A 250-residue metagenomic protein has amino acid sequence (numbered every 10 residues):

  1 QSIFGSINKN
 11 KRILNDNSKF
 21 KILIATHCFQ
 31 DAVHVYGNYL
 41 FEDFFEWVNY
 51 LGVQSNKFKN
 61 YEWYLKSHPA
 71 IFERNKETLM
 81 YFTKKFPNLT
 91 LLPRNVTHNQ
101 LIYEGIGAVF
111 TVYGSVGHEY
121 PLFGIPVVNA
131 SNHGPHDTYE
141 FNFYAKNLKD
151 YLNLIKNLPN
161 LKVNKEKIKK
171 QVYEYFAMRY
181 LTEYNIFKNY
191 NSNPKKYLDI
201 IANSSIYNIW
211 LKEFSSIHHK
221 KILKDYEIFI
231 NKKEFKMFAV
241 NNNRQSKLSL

Functional and structural regions predicted by a protein language model:
Q1-R12, D16-S18, L148-L250: C-terminal amphipathic helix plus adjacent low-complexity, charged tail appended to glycosyltransferase catalytic
Q1-Y81: Conserved catalytic-core segment of nucleotide-activated headgroup transferases in glycan assembly
Q30-D31, N129-D137, L148-N153: Short acidic (Asp/Glu) and glycine-rich catalytic loops that position anionic groups and cofactors
G37-F41, T78-F82, G124-V127, N142-K146: Short secondary-structure boundary/capping segments
T78-P93: Nucleotide-activated donor-binding/catalytic signature segment of Leloir-type glycosyltransferases, i.e., the conserved
T90-R94, N142-L154: Short acidic-hydrophobic, aromatic-tinged amphipathic segments that line or gate anion-handling sites
R94-N142: A donor-sugar binding/catalytic signature common to diverse glycosyltransferases and related nucleotide-sugar
